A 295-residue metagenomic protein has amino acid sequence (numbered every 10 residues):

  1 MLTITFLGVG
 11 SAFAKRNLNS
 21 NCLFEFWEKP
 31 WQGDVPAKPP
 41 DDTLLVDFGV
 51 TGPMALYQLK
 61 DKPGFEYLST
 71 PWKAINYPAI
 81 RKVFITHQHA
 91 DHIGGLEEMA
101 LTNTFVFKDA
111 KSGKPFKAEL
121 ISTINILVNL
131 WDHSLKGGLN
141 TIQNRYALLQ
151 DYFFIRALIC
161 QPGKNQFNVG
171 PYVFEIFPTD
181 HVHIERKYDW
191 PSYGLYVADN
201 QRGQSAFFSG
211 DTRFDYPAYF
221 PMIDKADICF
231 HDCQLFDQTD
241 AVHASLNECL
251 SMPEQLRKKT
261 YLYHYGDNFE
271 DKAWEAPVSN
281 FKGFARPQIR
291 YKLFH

Functional and structural regions predicted by a protein language model:
M1-L68, W72, R156-A218, R290-H295: Core dinuclear metal-dependent hydrolase active-site scaffold
T5, F84, I121, E175-F177 (+2 more regions): Hydrophobic/aromatic beta-strand patches that form the interior of the parallel beta-sheet core in alpha/beta enzyme
W31-T43, V50-I121, D227-I228: Active-site metal-binding motif and surrounding structural segment of the metallo-beta-lactamase
V46-D47, T86, F208-G210, H231 (+1 more regions): Active-site flanking residues adjacent to catalytic metal/cofactor-binding acidic residues
T51, A90, L127, F236 (+1 more regions): Residue-level marker for beta-strand->alpha-helix junctions and adjacent short loops that shape enzyme
A118-I126, Y261-H264: Short internal beta-strands
D132-Y146, D271-K282: Short, aromatic/basic amphipathic alpha-helical patches
R213-H295: Cap/insert and terminal regions of metallo-dependent hydrolase folds
